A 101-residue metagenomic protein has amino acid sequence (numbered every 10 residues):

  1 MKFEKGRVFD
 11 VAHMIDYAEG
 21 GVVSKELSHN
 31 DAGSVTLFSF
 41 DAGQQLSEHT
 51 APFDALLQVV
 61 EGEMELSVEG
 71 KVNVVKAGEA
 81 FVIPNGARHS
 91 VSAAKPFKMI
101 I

Functional and structural regions predicted by a protein language model:
M1-A32, S67: A short, N-terminal "cap"/entry segment at the start of jelly-roll beta-barrel domains of the cupin/DSBH fold
G20-G21, T36-A51: Conserved short histidine dyad/triad with adjacent acidic residue
S39-D41, A51-L66: Short, conserved beta-strand element in jelly-roll/cupin
V60-E61, K76-A77, K95: A cytosolic small-molecule/anion-sensing beta-strand core signal
G70-N85: Short acidic-glycine-tyrosine-enriched beta hairpin
N85-I101: Ligand-binding loop in jelly-roll beta-barrel domains
